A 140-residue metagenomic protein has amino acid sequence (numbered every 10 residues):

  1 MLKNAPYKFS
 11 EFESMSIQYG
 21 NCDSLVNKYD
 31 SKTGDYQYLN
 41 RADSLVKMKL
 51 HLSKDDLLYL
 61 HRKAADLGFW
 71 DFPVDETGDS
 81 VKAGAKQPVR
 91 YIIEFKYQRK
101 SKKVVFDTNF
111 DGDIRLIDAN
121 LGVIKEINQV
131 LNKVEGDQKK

Functional and structural regions predicted by a protein language model:
M1-K54: N-terminal export/targeting and maturation segments
M1-Y19, T77-K140: Short, well-ordered, aromatic-rich surface patches in folded extracellular/luminal domains
T33, L52-D55, F106-D113: A short, sequence-level motif marking secondary-structure junctions
A42, D56, A64, Y97-R99 (+1 more regions): A mature extracytoplasmic/lumenal domain signature
K47-K82: Mature extracytoplasmic domains of secretory-pathway proteins
